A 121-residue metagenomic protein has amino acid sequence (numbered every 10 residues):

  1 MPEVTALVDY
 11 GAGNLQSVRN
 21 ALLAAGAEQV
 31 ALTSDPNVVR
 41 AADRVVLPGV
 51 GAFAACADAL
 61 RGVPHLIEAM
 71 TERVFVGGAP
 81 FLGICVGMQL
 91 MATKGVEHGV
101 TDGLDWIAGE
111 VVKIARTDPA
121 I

Functional and structural regions predicted by a protein language model:
M1-A6: Extreme N-terminal starter segment of soluble prokaryotic enzymes
D9-S17: Amphipathic alpha-helical repeat scaffolds
G11, P36, E110: Residues in the short beta-alpha loop(s) of Rossmann-like NAD(P)-binding domains
A21-Q29: Short helix-loop-beta junction
V30-R40: Short acidic low-complexity segments
V39-L47: Short acidic/histidine-rich motifs immediately flanking catalytic phosphotransfer sites in two-component signaling
V50-I121: Cysteine-nucleophile active-site neighborhood
